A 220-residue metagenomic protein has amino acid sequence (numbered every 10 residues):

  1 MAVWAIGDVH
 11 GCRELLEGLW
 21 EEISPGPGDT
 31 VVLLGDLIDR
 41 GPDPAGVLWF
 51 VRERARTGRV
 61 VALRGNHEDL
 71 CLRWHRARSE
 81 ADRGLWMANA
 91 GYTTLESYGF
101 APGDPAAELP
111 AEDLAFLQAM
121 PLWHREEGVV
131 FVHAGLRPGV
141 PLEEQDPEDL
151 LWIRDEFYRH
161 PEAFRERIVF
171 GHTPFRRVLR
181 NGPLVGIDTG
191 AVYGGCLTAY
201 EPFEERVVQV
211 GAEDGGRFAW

Functional and structural regions predicted by a protein language model:
M1-L48: N-terminal active-site segment of His-dependent metallophosphoesterases
A2-H10, V129-G135, V185-I187: Active-site-proximal beta-strand elements of phosphoester/diester hydrolases
A5, V31-L33, A62-L63, V130 (+2 more regions): Residue-level marker for buried hydrophobic side chains located in beta-strands that build the well-ordered beta-sheet
D8, D36, V51, G65-N66 (+6 more regions): Divalent metal-coordination and catalytic microenvironments
H10-E14, D39-P42, D69-L72, P138-G139 (+2 more regions): Active-site environment of divalent metal-dependent phosphoester hydrolases
R40-L122, I153, F157-R159: Active-site neighborhood of divalent metal-dependent phosphoester bond hydrolases
A107-V132, R137, L142-R177: His/acidic metal-ligating clusters that form di-metal
D146-W220: Acidic, His/Gly-rich catalytic cores of divalent-metal-dependent hydrolytic chemistry
